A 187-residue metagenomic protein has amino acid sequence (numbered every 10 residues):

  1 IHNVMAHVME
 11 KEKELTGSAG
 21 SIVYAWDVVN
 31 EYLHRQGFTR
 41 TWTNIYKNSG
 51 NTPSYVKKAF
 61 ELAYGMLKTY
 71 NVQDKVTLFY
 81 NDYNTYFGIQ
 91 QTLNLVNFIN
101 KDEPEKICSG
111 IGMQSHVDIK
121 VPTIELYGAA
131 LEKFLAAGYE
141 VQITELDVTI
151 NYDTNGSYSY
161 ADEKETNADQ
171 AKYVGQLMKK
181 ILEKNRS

Functional and structural regions predicted by a protein language model:
I1-L93, V121-A129: Active-site cleft segment of glycoside hydrolase catalytic domains centered on the general acid/base Glu
K13-T16, I99, E103: Phosphate/pyrophosphate-binding loops at sites that engage ATP/ADP/AMP, CoA/4′-phosphopantetheine, polyphosphate
K68-T69, T77-L78, N100, E105-S187: Substrate-binding and catalytic surfaces of secreted/luminal carbohydrate-active proteins
Y86-K101, A171: Short, electropositive alpha-helical surface patch
